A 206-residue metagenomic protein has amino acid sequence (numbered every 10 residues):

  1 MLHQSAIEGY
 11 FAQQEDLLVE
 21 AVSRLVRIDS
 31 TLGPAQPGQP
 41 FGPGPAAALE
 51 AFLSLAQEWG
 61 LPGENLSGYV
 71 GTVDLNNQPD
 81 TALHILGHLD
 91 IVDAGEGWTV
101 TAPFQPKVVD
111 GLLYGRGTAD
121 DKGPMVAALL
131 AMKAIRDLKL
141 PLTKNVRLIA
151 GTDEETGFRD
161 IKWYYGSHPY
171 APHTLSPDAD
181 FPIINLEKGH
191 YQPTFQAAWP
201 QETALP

Functional and structural regions predicted by a protein language model:
L2-L86, I91-G95: N-terminal helical capping/dimerization or prosegment-like subdomains of hydrolases acting on amide or phosphate bonds
P37, A94-E96, D160, N185-L186: Short glycine-/acidic-enriched loop or helix-start segments at secondary-structure transitions that form or flank
S54, E64, N76, G97 (+3 more regions): Sterically constrained small-residue positions within well-ordered secondary structures of folded domains
Y69, A102, Y191: Residues that flank catalytic or metal-binding motifs in active/ligand-binding sites
L75, A197-W199: Short beta-strand-to-loop capping motifs
T81-A150, T156: Active-site metal-coordination/substrate-binding segment of hydrolases, especially metallo-dependent peptidases
D121-Q192, Q196: Acidic/histidine-rich catalytic neighborhood of metal-dependent amide-processing enzymes
T203-P206: Acidic-enriched catalytic cores of C-N bond-cleaving enzymes acting on peptides and small amides
